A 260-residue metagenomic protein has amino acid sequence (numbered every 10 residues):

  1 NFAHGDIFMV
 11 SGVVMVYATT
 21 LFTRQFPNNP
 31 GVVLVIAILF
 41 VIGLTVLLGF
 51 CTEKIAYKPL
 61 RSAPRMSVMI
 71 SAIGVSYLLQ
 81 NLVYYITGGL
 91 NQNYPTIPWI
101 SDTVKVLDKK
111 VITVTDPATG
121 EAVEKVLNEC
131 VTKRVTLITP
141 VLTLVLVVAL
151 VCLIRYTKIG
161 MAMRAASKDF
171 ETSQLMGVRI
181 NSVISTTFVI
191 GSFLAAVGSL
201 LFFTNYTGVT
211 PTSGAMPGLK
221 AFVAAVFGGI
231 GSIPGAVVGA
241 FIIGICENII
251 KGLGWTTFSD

Functional and structural regions predicted by a protein language model:
F2-T20, C51-S67, R164, A225-P234: Single transmembrane alpha-helix segments in multi-pass membrane proteins
A3-C51, I55, T115, L127 (+1 more regions): Membrane-embedded helix boundary and interhelical linker motif in transport proteins
M9, P30-I42, R65-M69, V135-T143 (+4 more regions): Residue-level signature of transmembrane alpha-helical entry/exit and packing/kink sites in multi-pass membrane
G12-Y17, V41-L48, I73-V83, L142-V151 (+3 more regions): Hydrophobic core segments of alpha-helical transmembrane domains in multi-pass membrane transport and ion-translocation
P27-V75, L82, V238-I243, E247: Alpha-helical transmembrane segments within multi-pass membrane transporters and channels
L60, V68-Y156, V183, G254-D260: Transmembrane helix-bundle core of multi-pass membrane transporters and related energy-transducing complexes
L153-K158, I184-A225, E247-D260: Inter-helical junctions in multi-pass inner-membrane proteins, predominant in energy-converting antiporter-like
